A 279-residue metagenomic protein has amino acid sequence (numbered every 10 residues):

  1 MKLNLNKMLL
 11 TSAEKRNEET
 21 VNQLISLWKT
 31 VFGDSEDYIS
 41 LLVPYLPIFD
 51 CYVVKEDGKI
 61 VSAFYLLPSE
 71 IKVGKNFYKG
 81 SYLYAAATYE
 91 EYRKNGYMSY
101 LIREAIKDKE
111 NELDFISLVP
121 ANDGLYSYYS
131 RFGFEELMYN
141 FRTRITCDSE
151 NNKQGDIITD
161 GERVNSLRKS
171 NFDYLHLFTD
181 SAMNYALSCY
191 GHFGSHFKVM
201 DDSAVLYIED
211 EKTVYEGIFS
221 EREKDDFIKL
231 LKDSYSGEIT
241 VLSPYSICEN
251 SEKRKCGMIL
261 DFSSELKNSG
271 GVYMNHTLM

Functional and structural regions predicted by a protein language model:
K2-Q23, N152-S166: A short beta-loop-alpha structural element at the N-terminal edge of CoA-dependent acyl/N-acetyltransferase catalytic
T20, L24-K72, F172-H196: Active-site rim helix/loop that mediates acceptor-substrate recognition in acyltransferases
V53, K59-E70, G80-A87, S117 (+1 more regions): Conserved beta-strand in the GNAT
Y78-E90, E211-R222: Conserved acetyl-CoA binding element of GNAT-fold acetyltransferases
A85-T88, K94-K107, R222-D233: Conserved acetyl-CoA-binding loop-helix of GNAT-fold acetyltransferases
I102, K109-A121, Y235-Y245: Conserved GNAT acetyl-CoA-binding A-motif
S130-N151, Y215-D225, K229-M279: Active-site/acyl-donor-binding loops of N-acyltransferases
E135-K224: Amide-forming acyltransferase catalytic core, primarily the GNAT-like/NAT-type and related acyltransferase folds
